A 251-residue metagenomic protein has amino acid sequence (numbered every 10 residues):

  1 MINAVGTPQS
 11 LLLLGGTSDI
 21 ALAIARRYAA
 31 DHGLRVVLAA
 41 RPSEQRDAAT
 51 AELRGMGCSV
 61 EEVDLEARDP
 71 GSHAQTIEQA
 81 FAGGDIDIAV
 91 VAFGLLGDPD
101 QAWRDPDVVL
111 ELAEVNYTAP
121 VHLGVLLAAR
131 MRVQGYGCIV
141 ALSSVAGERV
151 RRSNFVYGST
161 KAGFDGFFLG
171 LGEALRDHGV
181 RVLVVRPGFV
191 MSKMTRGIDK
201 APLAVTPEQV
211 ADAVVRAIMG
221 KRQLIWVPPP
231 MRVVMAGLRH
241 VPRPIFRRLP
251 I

Functional and structural regions predicted by a protein language model:
T17-D19: Conserved glycine-rich cofactor-binding loop
H32-A48: Conserved glycine-rich Rossmann-like NAD(P)H-binding loop of the short-chain dehydrogenase/reductase
E78, I88, G94-L110, S153: Conserved mid-core segment of classical short-chain dehydrogenase/reductases
G124, T160: Active-site helix of classical SDR
S144: Residue(s) in the substrate-gating loop at a strand-loop-helix junction that position the organic substrate next
R149-F155: Active-site loop immediately N-terminal to the catalytic Tyr-X3-Lys motif of short-chain dehydrogenase/reductase
V184, D199-A236: C-terminal helical subdomain
